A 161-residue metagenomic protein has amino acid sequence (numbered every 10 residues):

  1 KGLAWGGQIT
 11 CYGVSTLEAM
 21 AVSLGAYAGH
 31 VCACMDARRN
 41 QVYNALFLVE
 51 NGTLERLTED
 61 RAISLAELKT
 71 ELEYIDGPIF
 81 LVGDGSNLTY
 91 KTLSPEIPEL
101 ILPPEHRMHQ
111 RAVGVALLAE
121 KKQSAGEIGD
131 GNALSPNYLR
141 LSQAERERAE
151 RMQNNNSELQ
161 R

Functional and structural regions predicted by a protein language model:
K1-I9: DPxDG-like acidic metal-binding loop motif
L3, M20-L24, V115, A119: Buried hydrophobic packing segments
W5, V22, A149-R151: Short amphipathic alpha-helical "recognition" segments used for binding
I9-H109, Q143, L159: Surface "functional belts" at beta-alpha junctions
H106-R161: Acyltransferase
